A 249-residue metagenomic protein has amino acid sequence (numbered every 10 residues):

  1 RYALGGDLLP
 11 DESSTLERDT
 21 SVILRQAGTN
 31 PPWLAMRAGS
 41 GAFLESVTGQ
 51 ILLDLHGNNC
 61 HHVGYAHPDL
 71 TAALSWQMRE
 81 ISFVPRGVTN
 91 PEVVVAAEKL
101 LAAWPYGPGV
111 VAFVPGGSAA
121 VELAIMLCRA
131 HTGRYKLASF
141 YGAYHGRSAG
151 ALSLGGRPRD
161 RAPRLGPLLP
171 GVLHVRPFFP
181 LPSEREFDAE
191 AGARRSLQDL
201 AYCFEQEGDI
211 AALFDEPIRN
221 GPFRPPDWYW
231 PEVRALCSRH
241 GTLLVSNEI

Functional and structural regions predicted by a protein language model:
R1-S40, N59, G87: Active-site-adjacent loop/helix segments that line or gate small-molecule/cofactor pockets in enzymes
W33-L55: Active-site and channel-lining beta-strand-loop segments that bind or position nucleotide-derived/phosphorylated
Q50, A211-A212, T242-L244: Hydrophobic "anchor" residues on beta-strands that sit immediately upstream of conserved functional sites
I51-R134: Glycine-rich loop-to-alpha-helix module at the N-terminal edge of alpha/beta enzyme cores
H61-V63, L181-P182, R219-F223: Short, small-residue-enriched loops and turns at beta-alpha junctions that line or gate enzyme active sites
E98-A212: PLP-dependent aspartate aminotransferase-fold enzymes
E207-F223: Short acidic, glycine-rich surface-loop motifs adjacent to enzyme active sites
F223-I249: Catalytic PLP-binding core of fold-type I/II PLP enzymes
